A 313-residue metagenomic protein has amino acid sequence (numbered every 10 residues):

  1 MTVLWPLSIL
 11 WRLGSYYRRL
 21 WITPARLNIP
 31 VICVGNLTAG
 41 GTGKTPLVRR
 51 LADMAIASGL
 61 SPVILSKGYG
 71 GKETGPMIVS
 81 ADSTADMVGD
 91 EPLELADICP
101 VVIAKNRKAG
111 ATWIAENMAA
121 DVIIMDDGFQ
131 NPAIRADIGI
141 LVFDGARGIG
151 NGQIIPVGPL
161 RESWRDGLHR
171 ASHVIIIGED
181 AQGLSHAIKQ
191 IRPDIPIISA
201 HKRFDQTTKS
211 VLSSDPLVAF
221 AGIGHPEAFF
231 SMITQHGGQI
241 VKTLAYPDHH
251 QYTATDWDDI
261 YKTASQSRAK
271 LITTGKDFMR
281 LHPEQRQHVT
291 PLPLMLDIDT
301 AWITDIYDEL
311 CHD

Functional and structural regions predicted by a protein language model:
M1-I9: Charged, amphipathic alpha-helical linker segments immediately N-terminal to NTP-binding catalytic cores
S8-Y17: N-terminal pre-Walker A segment at the start of P-loop NTPase domains
L10, T45, L95, D126 (+3 more regions): Residue-level signal for inorganic ion chemistry
Y16-A81: Walker A (P-loop) phosphate-binding motif
S61-L65, L141, P216-F220: Conserved beta-strand elements of the Class I
Y69-R192: Phosphate/Mg2+-binding loops and adjacent switch elements in nucleotide/diphosphate-handling enzyme cores
G148-K270: C-terminal accessory "lid"/substrate-recognition subdomains
P247-Q251, H288-D313: Short, flexible loop segments at boundaries between secondary-structure elements
